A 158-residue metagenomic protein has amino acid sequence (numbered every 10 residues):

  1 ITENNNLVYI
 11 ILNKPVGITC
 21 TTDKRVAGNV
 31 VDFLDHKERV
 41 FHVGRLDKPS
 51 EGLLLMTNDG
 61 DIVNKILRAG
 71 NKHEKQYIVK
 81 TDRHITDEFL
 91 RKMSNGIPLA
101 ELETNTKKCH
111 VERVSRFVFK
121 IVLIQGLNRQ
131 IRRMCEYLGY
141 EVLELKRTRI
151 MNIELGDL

Functional and structural regions predicted by a protein language model:
I1-L158: Basic, flexible Lys/Arg- and Gly-enriched helix-loop patches that mediate nucleic-acid binding at interfaces with rRNA
